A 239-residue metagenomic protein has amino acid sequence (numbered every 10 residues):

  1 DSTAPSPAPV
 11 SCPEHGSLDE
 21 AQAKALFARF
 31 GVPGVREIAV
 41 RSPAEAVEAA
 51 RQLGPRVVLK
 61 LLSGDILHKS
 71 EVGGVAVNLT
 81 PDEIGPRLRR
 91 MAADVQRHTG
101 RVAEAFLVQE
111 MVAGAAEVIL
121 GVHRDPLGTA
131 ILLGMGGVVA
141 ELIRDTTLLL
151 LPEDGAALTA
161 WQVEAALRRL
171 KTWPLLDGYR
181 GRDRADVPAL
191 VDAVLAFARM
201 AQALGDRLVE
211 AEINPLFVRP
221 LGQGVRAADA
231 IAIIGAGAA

Functional and structural regions predicted by a protein language model:
D1-A239: ATP-dependent carboxylate/acyl-activation modules
